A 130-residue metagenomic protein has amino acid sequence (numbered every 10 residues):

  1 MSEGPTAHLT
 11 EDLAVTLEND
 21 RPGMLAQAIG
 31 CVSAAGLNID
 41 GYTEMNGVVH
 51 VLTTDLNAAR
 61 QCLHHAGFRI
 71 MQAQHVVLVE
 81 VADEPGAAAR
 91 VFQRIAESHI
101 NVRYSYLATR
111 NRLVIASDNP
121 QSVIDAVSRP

Functional and structural regions predicted by a protein language model:
M1-P130: A conserved regulatory-domain signal marking ACT and ACT-like small-molecule sensing domains and adjacent regulatory
